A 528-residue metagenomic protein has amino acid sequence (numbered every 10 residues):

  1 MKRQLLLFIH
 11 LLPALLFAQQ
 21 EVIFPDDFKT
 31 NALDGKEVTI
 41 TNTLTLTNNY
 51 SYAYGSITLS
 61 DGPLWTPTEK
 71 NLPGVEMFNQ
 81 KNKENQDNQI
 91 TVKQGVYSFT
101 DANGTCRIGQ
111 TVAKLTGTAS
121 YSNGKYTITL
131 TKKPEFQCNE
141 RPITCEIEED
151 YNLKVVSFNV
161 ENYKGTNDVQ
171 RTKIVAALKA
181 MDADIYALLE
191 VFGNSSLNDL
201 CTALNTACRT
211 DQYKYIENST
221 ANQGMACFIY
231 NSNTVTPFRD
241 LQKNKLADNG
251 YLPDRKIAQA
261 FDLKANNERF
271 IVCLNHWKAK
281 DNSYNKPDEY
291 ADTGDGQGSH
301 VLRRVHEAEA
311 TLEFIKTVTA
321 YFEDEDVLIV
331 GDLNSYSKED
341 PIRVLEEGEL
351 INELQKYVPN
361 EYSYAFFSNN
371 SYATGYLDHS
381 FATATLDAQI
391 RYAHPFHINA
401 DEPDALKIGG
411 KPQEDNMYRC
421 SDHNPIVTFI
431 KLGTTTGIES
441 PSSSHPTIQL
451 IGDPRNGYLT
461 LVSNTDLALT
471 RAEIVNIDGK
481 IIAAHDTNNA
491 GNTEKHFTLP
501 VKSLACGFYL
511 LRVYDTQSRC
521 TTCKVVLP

Functional and structural regions predicted by a protein language model:
M1-Q19, C520: Bacterial Sec-dependent N-terminal signal peptides
A18-F158, N162-T172, A180, T206-A207 (+2 more regions): Extended non-catalytic accessory segments flanking core domains
N31-G35, I40-T41, Y97-F136, N194 (+4 more regions): Metal-dependent phosphoester-hydrolase catalytic domains
D61-A102, K243-N244, S283-L302, K356-S368 (+1 more regions): Surface-exposed intrinsically disordered loops and tails
K93, S122-M225, N285-E313, D324-D326 (+2 more regions): N-terminal, active-site-proximal structural segment of metallo-dependent hydrolase catalytic domains
V156-Y163, L188-F192, I216-A221, Y230-S232 (+7 more regions): Active-site-proximal beta-strand/loop segments in catalytic clefts of secreted hydrolases
V191-G193, L197, C201-K280: Structured beta-strand-rich core segments of catalytic domains in phosphoester-bond hydrolases
E439-P528: C-terminal outer-membrane/trafficking sorting elements
